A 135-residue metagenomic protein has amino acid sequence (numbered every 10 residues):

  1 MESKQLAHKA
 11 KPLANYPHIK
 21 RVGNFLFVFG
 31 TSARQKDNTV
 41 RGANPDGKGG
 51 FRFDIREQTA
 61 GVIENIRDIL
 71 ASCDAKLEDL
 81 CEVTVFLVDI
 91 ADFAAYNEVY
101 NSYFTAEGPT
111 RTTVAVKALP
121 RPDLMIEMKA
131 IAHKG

Functional and structural regions predicted by a protein language model:
M1-G135: Short, polar/acidic, helix-capping and beta-turn segments at strand->helix junctions that line the mouths
